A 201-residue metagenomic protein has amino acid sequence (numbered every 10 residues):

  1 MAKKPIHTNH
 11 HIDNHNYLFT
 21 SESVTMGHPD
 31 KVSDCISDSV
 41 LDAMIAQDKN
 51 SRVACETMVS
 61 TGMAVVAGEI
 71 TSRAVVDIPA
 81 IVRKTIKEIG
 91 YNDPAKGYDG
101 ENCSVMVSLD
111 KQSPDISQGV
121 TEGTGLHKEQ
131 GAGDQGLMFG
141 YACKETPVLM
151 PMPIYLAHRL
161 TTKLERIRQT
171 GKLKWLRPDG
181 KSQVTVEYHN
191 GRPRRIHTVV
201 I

Functional and structural regions predicted by a protein language model:
A2-A54: N-terminal, positively charged regions that mediate nucleic acid binding
T20, A80, K87-I201: Glycine-rich, mobile lid/loop segments that gate access to catalytic sites or pores
E22, M63-E69, H197-I201: Short, hydrophobic beta-strand segments
T25, E69-A74, C143-V148: A generic structural motif
P29, S33, S37, V75 (+3 more regions): Short, charged, low-complexity patches
Q47-M58, V76-P79, D93-Y98: Short N-terminal amphipathic alpha-helices
A54-S72: Short, charge-patterned binding micro-sites
G68, S72-I86: Active-site-surrounding "flap" and adjacent substrate/cofactor-binding loops of secreted or lumenal enzymes, prototyped
